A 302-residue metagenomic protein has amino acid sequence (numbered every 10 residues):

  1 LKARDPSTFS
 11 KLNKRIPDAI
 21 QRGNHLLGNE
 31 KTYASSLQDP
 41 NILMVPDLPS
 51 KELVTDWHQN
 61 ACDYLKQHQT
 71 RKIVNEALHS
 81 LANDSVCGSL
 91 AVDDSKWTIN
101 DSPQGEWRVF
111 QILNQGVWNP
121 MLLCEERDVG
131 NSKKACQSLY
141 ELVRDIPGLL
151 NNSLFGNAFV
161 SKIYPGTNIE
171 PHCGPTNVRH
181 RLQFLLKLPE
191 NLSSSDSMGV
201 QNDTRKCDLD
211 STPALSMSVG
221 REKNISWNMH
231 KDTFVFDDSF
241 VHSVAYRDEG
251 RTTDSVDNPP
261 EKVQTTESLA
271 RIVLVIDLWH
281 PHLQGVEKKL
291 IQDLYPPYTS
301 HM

Functional and structural regions predicted by a protein language model:
L1-R179, N191-S193, N202-D203, C207 (+2 more regions): Fe(II)/2-oxoglutarate oxygenase catalytic core
V160-K162, R181-L185, T233-V235, V273-V275: Conserved hydrophobic/aromatic beta-strand scaffold that supports enzyme active sites
K162-Y164, K187, F240: Short Ser/Thr-interspersed hydrophobic loop/turn segments at strand-loop and sheet-helix junctions that line or gate
L185-M229: A short beta-strand-loop-beta hairpin characteristic of the jelly-roll/cupin
D210-M302: Catalytic core of Fe(II)/2-oxoglutarate
